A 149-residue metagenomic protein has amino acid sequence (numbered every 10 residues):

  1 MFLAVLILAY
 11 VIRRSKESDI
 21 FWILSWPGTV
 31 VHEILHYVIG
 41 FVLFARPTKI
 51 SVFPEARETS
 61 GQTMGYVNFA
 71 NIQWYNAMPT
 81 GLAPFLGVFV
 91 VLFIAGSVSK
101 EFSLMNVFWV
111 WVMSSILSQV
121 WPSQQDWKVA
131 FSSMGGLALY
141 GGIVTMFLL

Functional and structural regions predicted by a protein language model:
M1-I12, S51-L149: Metalloprotease/metallohydrolase-associated module, dominated by Zn2+-dependent proteases
R13-Q73: Small-residue-rich helix-interface/hinge motifs
